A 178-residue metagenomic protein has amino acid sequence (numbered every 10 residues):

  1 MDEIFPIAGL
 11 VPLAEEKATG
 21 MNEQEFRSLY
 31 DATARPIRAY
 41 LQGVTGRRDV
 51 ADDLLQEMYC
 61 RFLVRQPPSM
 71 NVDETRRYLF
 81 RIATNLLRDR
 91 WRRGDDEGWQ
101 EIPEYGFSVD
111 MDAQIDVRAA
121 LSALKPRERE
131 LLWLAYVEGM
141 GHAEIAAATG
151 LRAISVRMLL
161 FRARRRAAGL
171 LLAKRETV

Functional and structural regions predicted by a protein language model:
M1-G20: Extreme N-terminal regulatory/targeting segments of RNA polymerase sigma factors
L13-K17, D116-K125: Short amphipathic alpha-helical boundary/capping segments
E15-A39, D49: A short, charge-rich alpha-helical start-of-domain segment used by transcription regulators
Y30, R38, R48-R65, T75: Conserved RNAP core-binding helix
A34, R38, Y59, K125 (+2 more regions): C-terminal flanking helix
V64-P67, E74, F80-E101, D110-A113 (+1 more regions): Arg/Lys-rich amphipathic alpha helix in sigma70-family domain 2
T84, R88, T149-V178: DNA-recognition helix of helix-turn-helix
L131-A135: A short pre-motif secondary-structure segment
